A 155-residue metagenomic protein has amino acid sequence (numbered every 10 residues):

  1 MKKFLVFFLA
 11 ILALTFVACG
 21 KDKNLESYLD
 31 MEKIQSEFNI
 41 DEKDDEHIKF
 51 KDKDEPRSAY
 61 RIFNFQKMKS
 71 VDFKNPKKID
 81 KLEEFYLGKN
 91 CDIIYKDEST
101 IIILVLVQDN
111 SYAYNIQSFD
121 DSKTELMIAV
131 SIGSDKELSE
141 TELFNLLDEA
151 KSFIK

Functional and structural regions predicted by a protein language model:
M1-F4: Positively charged n-region of N-terminal signal peptides that target proteins for export
I11-L12: Repetitive helical segments and hydrophobic/amphipathic motifs
T15-A18: C-terminal motif of bacterial Sec signal peptides marking the signal peptidase cleavage site
G20-D22: Bacterial signal peptide processing site
S27-E32, S36-N110: Short, solvent-exposed recognition patches
K89-K155: A short, solvent-exposed beta-edge/loop patch
